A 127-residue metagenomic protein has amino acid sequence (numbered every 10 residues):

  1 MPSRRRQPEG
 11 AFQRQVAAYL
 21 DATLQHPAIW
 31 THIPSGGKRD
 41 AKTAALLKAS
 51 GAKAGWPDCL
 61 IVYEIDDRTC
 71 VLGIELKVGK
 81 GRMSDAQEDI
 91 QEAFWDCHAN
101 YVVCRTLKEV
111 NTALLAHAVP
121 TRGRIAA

Functional and structural regions predicted by a protein language model:
M1-A127: Catalytic phosphate/metal-binding cores of nucleic-acid and nucleotide-processing enzymes, i.e., regions that mediate
